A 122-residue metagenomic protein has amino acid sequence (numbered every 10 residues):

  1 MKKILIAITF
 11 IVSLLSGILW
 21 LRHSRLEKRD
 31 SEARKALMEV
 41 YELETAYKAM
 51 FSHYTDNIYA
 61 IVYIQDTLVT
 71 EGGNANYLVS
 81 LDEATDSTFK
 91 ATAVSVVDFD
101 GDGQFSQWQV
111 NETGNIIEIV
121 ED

Functional and structural regions predicted by a protein language model:
M1-I4: Positively charged n-region of N-terminal signal peptides that target proteins for export
I6-G17: Hydrophobic membrane-insertion alpha-helices, especially the h-region of bacterial N-terminal signal peptides
L15-Q65: Conserved hydrophobic/amphipathic alpha-helical signal-anchor segments
A49-D122: Periplasmic/extracellular, small/polar-rich flexible segments of pilin-like filament-forming proteins
